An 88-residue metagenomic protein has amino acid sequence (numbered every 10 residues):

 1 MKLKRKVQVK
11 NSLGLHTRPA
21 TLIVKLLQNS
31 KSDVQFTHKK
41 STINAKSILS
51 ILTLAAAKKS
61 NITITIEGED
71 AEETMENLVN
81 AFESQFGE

Functional and structural regions predicted by a protein language model:
M1, L13, N29, D33 (+1 more regions): Hydrophobic transmembrane alpha-helix bundles
K2-K6, N61-T63: Intrinsic-disorder/low-complexity, polar/charged segments enriched in Ser/Thr/Lys/Arg/Asp/Glu/Gln
Q8-L49, T53-K59: Compact, glycine-rich, soluble single-domain proteins
T53-E88: C-terminal structural segments of small proteins and small subunits
